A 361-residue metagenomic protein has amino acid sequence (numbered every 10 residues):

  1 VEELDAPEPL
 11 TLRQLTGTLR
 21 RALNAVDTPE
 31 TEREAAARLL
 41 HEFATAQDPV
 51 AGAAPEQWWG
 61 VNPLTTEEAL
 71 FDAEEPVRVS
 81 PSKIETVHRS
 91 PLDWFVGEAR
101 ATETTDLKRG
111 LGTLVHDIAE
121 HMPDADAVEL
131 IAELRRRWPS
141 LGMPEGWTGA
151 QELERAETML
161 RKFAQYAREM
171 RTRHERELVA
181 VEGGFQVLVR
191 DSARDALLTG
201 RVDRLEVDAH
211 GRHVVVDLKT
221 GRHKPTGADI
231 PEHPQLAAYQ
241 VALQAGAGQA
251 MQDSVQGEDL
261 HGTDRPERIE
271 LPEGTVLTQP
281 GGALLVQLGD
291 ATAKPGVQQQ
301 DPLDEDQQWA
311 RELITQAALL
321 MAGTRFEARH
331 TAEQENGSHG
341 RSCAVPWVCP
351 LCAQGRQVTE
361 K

Functional and structural regions predicted by a protein language model:
V1-K361: RecB-family 4Fe-4S metal-dependent nuclease core
